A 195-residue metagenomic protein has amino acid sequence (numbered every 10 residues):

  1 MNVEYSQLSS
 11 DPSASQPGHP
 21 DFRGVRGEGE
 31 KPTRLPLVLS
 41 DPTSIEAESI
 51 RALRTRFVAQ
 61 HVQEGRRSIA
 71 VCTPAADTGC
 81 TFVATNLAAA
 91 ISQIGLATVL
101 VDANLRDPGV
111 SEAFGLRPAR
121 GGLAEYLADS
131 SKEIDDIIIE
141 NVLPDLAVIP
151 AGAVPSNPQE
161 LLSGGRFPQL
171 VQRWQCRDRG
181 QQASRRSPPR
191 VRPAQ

Functional and structural regions predicted by a protein language model:
M1-V58: Acidic-aromatic/histidine active-site loop/patch
G29-R34, D145-A153: Short, basic/glycine-rich phosphate-binding loops at helix/coil junctions that contact nucleotide phosphates
S40-S44, R120-S130, A153-S163: Flexible beta-alpha connector loops of hexameric P-loop NTPases
T43-I50, R54, R120, S131 (+2 more regions): Amphipathic alpha-helical transducer elements in NTP-driven molecular machines
T43-L105, G109-E112: Walker A/P-loop phosphate-binding motif and the immediately C-terminal alpha-helix
R51, T55, A59, T85 (+7 more regions): Solvent-exposed alpha-helical segments within well-ordered globular domains of core cellular machineries
A90-A151: Phosphate-binding loop that captures ATP/GTP phosphates
I138-E140, A151-A194: Phosphate-binding/switch loop-helix module in NTP-utilizing enzymes
